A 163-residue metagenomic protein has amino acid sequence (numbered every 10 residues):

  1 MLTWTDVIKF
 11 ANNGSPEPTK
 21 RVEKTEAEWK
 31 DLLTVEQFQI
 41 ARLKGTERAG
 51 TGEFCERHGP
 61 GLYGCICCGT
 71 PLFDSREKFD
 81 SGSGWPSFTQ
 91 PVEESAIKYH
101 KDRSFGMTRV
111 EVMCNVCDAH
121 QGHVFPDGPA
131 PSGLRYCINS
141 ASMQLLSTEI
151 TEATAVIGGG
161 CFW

Functional and structural regions predicted by a protein language model:
M1-V7: N-terminal targeting leaders of exported, membrane, and organelle-targeted proteins
I8-F10, P16-I150: A short Gly-Trp-Pro
A153: Extreme N-terminus nucleophile/cap motif
I157-G158: Domain-scale activation on soluble regions of proteins
F162-W163: Conserved redox-active cysteine motifs that mediate thiol-disulfide chemistry, especially di-cysteine Cys-X(1-2)-Cys
